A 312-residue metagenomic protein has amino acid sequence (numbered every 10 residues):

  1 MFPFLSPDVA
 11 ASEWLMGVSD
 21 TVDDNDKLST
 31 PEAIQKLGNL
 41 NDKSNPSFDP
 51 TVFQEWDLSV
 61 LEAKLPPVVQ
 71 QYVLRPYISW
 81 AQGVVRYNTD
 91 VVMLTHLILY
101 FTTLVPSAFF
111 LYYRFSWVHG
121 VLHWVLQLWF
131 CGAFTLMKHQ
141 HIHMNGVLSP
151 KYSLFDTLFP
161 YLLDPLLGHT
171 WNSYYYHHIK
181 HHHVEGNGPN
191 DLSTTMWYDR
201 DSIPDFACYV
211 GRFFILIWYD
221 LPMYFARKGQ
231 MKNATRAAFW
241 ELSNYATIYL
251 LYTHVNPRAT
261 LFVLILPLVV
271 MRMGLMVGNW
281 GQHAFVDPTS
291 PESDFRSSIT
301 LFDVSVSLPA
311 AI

Functional and structural regions predicted by a protein language model:
M1-M137, H141-I142, Y161-L261: Non-catalytic, topology-defining segments of multipass membrane proteins
W129-I142, T170-Y174, P267-P291: Transmembrane alpha-helical segments that form the membrane-embedded catalytic/substrate-channel core of multi-pass
M137-M144, L148, S153: Juxtamembrane/interface alpha-helical elements of multi-pass membrane proteins
L148-D164: Post-HEXXH active-site segment of zinc metalloproteases
W240, L266-P267: Transmembrane alpha-helical segments of major facilitator superfamily
L264, R272, M276, V306-I312: Short amphipathic alpha-helical segments
W280-I312: Cytosolic/matrix-facing juxtamembrane and C-terminal tails of multi-pass cellular membrane proteins
